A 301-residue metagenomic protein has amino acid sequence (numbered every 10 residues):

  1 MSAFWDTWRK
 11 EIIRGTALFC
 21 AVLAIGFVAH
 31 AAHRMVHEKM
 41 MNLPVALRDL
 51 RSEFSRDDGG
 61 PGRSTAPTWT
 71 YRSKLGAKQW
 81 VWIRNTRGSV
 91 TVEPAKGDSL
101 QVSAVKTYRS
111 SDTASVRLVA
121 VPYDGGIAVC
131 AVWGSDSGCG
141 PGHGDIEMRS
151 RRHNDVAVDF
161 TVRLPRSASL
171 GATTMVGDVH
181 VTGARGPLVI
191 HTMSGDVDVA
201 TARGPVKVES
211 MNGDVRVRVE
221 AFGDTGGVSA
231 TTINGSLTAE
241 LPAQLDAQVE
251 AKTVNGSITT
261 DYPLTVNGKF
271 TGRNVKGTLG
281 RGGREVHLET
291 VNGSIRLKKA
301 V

Functional and structural regions predicted by a protein language model:
S2-R84, S89-T173, T182-G183, V189-H191 (+6 more regions): Acidic (Asp/Glu) and glycine-rich low-complexity loops/linkers that are typically intrinsically disordered
T107, G177, G195, G213 (+3 more regions): Hydrophobic lipid-interacting interfaces of membrane-associated proteins
